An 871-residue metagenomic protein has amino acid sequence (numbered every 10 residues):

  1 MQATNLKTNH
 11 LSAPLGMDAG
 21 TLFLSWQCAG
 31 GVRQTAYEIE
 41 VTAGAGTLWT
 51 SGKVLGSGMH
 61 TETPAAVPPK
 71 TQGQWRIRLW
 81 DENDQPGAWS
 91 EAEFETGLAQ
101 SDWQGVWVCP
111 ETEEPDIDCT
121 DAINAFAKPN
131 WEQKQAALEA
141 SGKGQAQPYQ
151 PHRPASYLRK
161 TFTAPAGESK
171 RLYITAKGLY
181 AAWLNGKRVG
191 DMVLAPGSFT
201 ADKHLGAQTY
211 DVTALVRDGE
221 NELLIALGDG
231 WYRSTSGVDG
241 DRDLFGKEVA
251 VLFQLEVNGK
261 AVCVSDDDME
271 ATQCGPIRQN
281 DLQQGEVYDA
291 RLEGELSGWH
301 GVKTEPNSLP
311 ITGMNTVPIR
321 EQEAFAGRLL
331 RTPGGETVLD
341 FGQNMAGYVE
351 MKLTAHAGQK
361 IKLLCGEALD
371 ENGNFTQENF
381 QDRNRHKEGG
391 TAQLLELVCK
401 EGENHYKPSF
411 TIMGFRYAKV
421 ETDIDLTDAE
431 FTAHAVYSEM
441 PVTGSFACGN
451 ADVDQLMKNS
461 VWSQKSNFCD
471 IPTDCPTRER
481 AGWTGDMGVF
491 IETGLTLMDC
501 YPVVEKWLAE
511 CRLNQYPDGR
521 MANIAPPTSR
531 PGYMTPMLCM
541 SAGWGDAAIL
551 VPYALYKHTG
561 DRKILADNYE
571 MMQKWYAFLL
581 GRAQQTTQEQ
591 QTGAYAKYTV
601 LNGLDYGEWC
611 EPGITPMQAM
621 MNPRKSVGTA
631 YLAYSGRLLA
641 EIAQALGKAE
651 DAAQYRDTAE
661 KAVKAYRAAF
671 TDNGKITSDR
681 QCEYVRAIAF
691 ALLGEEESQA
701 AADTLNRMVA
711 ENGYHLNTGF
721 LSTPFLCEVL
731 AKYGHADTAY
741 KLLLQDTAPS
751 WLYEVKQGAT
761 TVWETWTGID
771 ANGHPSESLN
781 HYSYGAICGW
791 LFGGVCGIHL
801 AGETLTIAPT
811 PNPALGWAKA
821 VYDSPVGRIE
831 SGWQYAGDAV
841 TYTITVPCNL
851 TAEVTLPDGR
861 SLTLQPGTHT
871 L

Functional and structural regions predicted by a protein language model:
M1-T477, D486, P502-E505, A522-S529 (+3 more regions): Extracellular/oxidizing-compartment recognition motifs
A146-Q150, A166, R171, G197-A201 (+19 more regions): Alpha-helix capping and helix-loop boundary segments enriched in small/acidic/polar residues
K170, I174, Y348-E367, E421 (+6 more regions): Alpha-helical support elements that line or immediately flank enzyme active sites and cofactor-binding pockets
L179, A261-D266, T272-Q273, Y417 (+5 more regions): Active-site acid/base region of carbohydrate-active enzymes
Y180, R188-D191, A195-P196, C511 (+6 more regions): Active/binding-pocket-proximal capping segment
K247, L252, D268-L292, T312-E323 (+2 more regions): Non-catalytic C-terminal accessory modules of carbohydrate-active enzymes
G285-D289, E479, L497, A547-I549 (+5 more regions): C-terminal capping/lid segments that line or modulate ligand- or cofactor-binding pockets
